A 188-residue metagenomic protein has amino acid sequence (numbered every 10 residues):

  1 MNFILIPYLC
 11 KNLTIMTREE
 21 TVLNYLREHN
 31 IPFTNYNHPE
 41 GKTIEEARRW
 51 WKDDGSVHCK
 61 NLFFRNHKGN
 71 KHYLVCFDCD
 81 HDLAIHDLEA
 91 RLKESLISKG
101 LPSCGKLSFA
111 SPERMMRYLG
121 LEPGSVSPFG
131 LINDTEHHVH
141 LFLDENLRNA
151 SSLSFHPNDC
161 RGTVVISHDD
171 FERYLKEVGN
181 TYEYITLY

Functional and structural regions predicted by a protein language model:
F3-Y188: Extended, low-hydrophobicity, polar/charged segments
